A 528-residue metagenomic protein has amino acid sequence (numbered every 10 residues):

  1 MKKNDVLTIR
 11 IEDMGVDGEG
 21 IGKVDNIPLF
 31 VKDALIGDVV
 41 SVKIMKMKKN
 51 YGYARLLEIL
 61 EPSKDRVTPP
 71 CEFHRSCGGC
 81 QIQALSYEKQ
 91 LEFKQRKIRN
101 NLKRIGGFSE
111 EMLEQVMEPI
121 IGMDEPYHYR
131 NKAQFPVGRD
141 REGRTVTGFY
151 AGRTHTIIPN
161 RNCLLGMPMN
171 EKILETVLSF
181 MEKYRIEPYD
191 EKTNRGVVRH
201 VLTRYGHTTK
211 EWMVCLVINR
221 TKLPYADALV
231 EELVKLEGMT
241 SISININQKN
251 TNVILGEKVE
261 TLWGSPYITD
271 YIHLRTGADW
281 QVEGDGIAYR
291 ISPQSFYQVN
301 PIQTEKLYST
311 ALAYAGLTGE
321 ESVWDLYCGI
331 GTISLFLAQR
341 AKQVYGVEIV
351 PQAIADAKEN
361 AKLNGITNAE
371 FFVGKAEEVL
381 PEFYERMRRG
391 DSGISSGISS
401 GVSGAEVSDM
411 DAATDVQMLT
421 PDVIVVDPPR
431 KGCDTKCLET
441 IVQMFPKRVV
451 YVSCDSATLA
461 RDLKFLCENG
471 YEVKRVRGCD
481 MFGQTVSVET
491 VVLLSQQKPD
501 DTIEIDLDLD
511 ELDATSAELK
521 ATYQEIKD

Functional and structural regions predicted by a protein language model:
M1-F73, E378: Terminal RNA-binding accessory module
K2-T8, V16, T221, Y225-D528: Rossmann-like S-adenosyl-L-methionine
G20-D25, G148-A151, V217, A357: Short, acidic/hydrophobic/Gly-rich beta-strand patch recurrent on exposed beta strands that often constitutes part
L57-P69, R75-P188, L223: Extended interfacial segments that mediate partner engagement and assembly in macromolecular machines
E118-E125, E191-K192, H200, R204 (+1 more regions): Short, solvent-exposed loop/turn elements at beta->coil junctions and helix N-caps that rim active or binding pockets
Y127-N131, K210, V486-S487: A short, glycine/Asx- and small/polar-enriched loop/turn that sits immediately N-terminal to a beta-strand
H128-D140, R144-G152, T203-G206, E260 (+2 more regions): Short beta-strand elements
R144-N245, N250-N252: Upstream accessory/linker segments immediately N-terminal to the RecA-like ATPase cores of bacterial MutS and a subset
